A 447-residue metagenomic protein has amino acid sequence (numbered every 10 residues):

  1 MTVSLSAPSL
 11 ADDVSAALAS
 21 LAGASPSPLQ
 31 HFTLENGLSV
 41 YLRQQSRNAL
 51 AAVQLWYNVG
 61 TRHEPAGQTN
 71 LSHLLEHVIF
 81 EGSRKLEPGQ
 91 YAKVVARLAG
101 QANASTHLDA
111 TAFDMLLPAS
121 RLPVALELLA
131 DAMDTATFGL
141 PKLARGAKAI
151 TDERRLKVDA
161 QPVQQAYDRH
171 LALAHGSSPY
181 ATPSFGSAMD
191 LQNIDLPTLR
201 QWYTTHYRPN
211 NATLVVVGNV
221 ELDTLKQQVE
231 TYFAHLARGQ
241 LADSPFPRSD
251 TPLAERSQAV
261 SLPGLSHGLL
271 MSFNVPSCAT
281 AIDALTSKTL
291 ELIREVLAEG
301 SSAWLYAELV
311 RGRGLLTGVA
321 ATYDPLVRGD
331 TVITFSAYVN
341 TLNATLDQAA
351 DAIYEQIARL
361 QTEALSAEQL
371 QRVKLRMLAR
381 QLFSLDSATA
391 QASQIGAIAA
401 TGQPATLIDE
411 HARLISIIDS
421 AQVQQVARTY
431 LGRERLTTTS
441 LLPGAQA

Functional and structural regions predicted by a protein language model:
T2-A11, A16, Y57, S83-R84 (+3 more regions): Acidic/histidine-enriched segments that form metal/cofactor-coordinating and catalytic pocket/exosite environments
T2-A22, T213-V216, A321, Y338-V339 (+2 more regions): C-terminal regions of mature proteins
V3-L10, G176, A181-S184, R208-A279 (+3 more regions): An aromatic/glycine/proline-enriched structural segment found at the starts of mature extracellular/organellar domains
D12-Q30, L171-A212, P245-R248, A279-A281 (+3 more regions): Histidine-acidic residue clusters that define the catalytic metal-binding segment of zinc metallopeptidase domains
A52-L116, T182-P183, E299-L315, R328: M16/MPP (pitrilysin/insulinase) zinc-metallopeptidase core fold and M16-derived inactive scaffolds
T137-R155, E221, Q240-L253, V310 (+4 more regions): Acidic/histidine-enriched alpha-helical segments
T151-Y167, R248-S266, R311-G318, E363-D409 (+1 more regions): Short acidic/His-enriched helical or mixed secondary-structure segments at domain edges of catalytic enzymes and some
L270-S277, L297-V339: A structural supersecondary motif
